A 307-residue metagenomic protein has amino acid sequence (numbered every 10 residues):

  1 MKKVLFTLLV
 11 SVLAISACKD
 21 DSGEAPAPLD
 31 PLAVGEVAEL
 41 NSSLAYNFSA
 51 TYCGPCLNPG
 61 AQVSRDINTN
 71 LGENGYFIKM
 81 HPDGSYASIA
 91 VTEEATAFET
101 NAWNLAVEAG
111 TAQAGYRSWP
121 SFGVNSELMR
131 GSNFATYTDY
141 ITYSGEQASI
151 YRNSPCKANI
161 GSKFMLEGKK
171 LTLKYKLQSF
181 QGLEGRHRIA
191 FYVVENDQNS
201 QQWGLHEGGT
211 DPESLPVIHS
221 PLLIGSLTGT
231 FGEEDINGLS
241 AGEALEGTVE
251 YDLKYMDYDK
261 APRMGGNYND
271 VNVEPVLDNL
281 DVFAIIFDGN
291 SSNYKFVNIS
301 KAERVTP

Functional and structural regions predicted by a protein language model:
M1-L44, P307: Bacterial Sec-dependent N-terminal signal peptides
S11, A38-N41, Y46, G115 (+2 more regions): A broadly tuned, weak detector of single residues within folded domains
I15, A50-C53, Y255: Mature extracytoplasmic/luminal segments of secretory-pathway proteins
I15-C18, I67, W203-G208: General "foldedness" signal
A33-G84: Local sequence-structure signature of Cys/Sec-based thiol-disulfide redox active-site neighborhoods
K79-P307: Short, conserved sequence motifs used for protein processing/export or organelle targeting and for catalysis
